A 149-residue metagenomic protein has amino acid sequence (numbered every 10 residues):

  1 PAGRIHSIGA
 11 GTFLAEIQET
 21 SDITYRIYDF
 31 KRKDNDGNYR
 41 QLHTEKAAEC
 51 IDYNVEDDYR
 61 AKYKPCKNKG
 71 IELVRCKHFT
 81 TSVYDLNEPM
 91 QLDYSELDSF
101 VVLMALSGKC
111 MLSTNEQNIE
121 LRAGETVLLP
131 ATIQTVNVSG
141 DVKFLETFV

Functional and structural regions predicted by a protein language model:
P1-R4, T132, V149: Short, surface-exposed secondary-structure boundary micro-motifs
R4-A10, L14-Q18, L92-Y94, M111-S113 (+1 more regions): Short beta-strand His + acidic residue motifs that chelate non-heme Fe in jelly-roll/DSBH and cupin folds
I5-S7, L14-E16, T81-V83, V102 (+1 more regions): Conserved hydrophobic/aromatic beta-strand scaffold that supports enzyme active sites
S7-R32, D141-V149: A short hydrophobic beta-strand segment most commonly corresponding to one strand of the jelly-roll/cupin
G11, L86-N115: Glycine- and acidic-residue-biased ligand/ion/polar-headgroup-sensing regions
Y25-L97: C-terminal amphipathic alpha-helical segment
T114-I133: Short acidic-glycine-tyrosine-enriched beta hairpin
